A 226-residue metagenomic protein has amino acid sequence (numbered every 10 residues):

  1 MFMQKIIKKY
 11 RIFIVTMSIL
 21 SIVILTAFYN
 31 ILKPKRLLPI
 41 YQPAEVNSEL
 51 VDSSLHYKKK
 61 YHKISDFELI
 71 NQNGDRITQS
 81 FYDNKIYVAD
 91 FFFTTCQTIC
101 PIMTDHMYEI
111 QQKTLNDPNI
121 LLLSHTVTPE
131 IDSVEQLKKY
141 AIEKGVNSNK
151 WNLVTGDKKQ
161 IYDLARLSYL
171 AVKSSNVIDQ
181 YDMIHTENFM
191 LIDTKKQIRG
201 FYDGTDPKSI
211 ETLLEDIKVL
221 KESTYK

Functional and structural regions predicted by a protein language model:
M1-I64, K226: N-terminal targeting signals for export/organelle localization
H62-I64, K85-I86, I184-T186: Short, small/polar residue-rich loop motifs at catalytic or cofactor-binding pockets
E68-L69, L191: Hydrophobic beta-strand positions
I77-M107, L123: Short active-site neighborhood of thiol/selenol oxidoreductases, capturing the structured segment around
T104-L164: Structural microenvironment flanking redox-active thiols in thiol-disulfide oxidoreductases
K150-W151, Y162, R166-S174, M183-M190: Structural micro-motif
S175-K226: Thiol-/selenol-based redox modules, centered on thioredoxin-like and closely related oxidoreductase domains
